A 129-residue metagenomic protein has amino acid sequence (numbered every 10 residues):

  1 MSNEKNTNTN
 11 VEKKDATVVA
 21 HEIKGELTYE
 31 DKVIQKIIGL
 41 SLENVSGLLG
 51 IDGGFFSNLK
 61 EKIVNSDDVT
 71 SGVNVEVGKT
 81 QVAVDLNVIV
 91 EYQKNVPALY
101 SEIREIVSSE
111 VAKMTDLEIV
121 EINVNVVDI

Functional and structural regions predicted by a protein language model:
M1-N44, L49-D52, L59-K60: Terminal low-complexity, intrinsically disordered regions
V18-H21, V84-V90: Short, hydrophobic beta-strand segments
E30, G78, E91: Residue-level recognition of the GNAT/N-acetyltransferase active site
I38, V96-T115: Short, non-transmembrane amphipathic alpha-helical segments
V45-G50, S66-V69, A112-E118: Short secondary-structure junctions
I51, F56-V88, V126-I129: Short edge beta-strands and adjacent turn/loop segments
V90-Q93, S109-I129: Structured functional modules or segments
